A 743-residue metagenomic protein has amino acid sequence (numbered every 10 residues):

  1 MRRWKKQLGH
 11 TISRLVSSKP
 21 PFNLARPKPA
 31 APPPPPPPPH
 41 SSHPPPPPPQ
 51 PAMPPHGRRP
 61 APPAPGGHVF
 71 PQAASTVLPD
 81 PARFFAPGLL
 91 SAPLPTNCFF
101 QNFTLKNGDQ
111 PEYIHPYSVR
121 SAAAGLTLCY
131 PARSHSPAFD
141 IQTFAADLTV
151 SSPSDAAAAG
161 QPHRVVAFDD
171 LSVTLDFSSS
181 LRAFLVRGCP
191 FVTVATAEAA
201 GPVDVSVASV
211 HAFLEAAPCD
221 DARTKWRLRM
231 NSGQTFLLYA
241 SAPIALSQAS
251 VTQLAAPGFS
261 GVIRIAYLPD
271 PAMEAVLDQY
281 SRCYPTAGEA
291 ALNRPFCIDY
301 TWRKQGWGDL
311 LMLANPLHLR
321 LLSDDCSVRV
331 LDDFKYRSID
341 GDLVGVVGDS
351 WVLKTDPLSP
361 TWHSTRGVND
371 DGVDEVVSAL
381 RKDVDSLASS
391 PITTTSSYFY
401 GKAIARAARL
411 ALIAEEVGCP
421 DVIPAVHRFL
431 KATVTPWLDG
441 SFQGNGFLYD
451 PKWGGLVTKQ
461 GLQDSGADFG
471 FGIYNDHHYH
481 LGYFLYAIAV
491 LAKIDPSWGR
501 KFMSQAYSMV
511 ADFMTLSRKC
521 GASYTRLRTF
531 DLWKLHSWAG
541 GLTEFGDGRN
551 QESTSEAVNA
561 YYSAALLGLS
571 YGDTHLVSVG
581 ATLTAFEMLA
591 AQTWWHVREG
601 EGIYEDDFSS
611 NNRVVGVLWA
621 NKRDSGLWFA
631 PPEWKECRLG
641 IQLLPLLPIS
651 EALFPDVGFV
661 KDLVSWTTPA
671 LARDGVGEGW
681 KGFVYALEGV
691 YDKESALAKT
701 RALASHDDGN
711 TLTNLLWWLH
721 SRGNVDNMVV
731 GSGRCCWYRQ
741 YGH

Functional and structural regions predicted by a protein language model:
R2-K28, H43-H478, L516-C520, Y524-L532 (+5 more regions): Ser/Thr/Asn(+Pro)-rich, low-complexity disordered segments
P34-P36: Eukaryotic low-complexity, intrinsically disordered tracts enriched in Ser/Thr/Pro/Gln
T394-E415, F471-V510, S553-Y561: Aromatic-rich carbohydrate-recognition surfaces in CAZymes
F502-S504, S578-T582: Beta-strand segments within the central parallel beta-sheet cores of soluble alpha/beta enzyme folds
N550: Substrate-binding surface in catalytic domains of secreted glycosidases
Y561-G568, G572-V577: Ordered core of a single globular domain
